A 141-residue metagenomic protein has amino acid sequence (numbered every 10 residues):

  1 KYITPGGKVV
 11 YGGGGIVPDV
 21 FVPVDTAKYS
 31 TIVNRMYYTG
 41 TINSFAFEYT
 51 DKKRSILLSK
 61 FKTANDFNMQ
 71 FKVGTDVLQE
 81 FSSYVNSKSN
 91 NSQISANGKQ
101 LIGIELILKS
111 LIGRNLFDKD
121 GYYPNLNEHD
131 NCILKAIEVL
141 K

Functional and structural regions predicted by a protein language model:
K1-K141: Conserved functional hotspot residues or short segments at active or partner-binding sites across diverse domains
